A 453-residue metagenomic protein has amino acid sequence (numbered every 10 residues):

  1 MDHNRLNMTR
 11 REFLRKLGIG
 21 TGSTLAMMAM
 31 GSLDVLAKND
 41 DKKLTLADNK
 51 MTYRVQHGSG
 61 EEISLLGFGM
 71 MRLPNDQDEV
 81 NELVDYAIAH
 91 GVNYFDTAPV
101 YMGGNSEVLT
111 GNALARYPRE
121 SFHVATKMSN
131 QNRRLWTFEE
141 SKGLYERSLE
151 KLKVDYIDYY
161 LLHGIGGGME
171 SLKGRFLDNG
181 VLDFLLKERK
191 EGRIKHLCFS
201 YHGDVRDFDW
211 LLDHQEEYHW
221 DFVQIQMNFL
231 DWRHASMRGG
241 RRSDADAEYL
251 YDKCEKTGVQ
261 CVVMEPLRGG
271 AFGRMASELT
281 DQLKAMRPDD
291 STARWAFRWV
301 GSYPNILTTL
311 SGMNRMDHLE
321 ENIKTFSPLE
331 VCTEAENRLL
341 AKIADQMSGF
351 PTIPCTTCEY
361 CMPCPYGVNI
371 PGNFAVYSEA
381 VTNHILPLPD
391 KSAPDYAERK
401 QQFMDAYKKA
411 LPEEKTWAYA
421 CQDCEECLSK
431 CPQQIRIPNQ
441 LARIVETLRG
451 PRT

Functional and structural regions predicted by a protein language model:
M1-E12: N-terminal secretory signal peptides
R11, I165-V376, T382-F403, S429 (+1 more regions): Beta/alpha (TIM)-barrel catalytic core signal, keyed to glycine-rich beta->alpha loops juxtaposed to Asp/Glu that bind
A29-L66: C-terminal segment of N-terminal export signals and the immediately downstream linker at the start of the mature
H57-G60, G111-R119, L149-K153, L212-Y218 (+1 more regions): Acidic (Asp/Glu)-rich catalytic clusters
N75-A87, T137-K151, V205-L212, A293-F297: Short, acidic/polar
D96-A113, M169-E170: Glycine-rich, proline-tolerant flexible connector loops at the mouths of alpha/beta enzymes
E150-L172: Active-site groove signature of glycoside hydrolases
I385-C424, T453: Short Fe-S-cluster ligation motifs
